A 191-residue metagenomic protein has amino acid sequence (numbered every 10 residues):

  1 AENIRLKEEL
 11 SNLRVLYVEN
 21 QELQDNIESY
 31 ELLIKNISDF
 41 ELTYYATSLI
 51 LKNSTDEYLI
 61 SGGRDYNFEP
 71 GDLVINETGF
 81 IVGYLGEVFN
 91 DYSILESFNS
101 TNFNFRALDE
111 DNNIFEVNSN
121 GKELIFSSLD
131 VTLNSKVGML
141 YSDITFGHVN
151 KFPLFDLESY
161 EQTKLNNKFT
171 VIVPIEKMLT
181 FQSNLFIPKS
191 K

Functional and structural regions predicted by a protein language model:
A1-K191: Extracytoplasmic/periplasmic terminal helices and flexible tails
